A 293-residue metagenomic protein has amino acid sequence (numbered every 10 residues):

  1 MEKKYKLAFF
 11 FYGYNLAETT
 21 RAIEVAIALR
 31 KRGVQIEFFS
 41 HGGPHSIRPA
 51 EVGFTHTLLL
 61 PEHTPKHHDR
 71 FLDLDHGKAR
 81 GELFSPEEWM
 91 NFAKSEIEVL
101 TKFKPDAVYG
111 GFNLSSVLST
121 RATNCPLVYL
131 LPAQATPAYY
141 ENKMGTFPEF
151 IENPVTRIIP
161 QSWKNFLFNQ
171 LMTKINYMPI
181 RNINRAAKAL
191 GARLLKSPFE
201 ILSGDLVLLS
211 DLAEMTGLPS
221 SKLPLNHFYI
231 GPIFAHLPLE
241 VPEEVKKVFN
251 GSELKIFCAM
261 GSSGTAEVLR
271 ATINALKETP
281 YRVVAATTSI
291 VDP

Functional and structural regions predicted by a protein language model:
M1-I158, A271, R282-P293: Glycosyltransferase specificity loop/lid
F9, G110, L209-S210, C258: Redox-cofactor binding/interface segments in oxidoreductases and associated redox assembly factors
Y14, L83-W89, P105-A107, R185-A187 (+2 more regions): Short, flexible loop segments at the rims of nucleotide/cofactor-binding pockets, characterized by
A26, D211-P293: Donor-nucleotide binding loops and adjacent catalytic segments primarily of GT-B fold Leloir glycosyltransferases
A79-F84, L100, P179-N184, L254-S262: Short, basic, glycine/proline-bearing loop/turn elements
T101, F199-L202, F249: Solvent-exposed alpha-helices and their adjacent loops that cap or buttress functional pockets in soluble metabolic
D106-A107, L206, K255: Short, Asp-centered acidic motifs that coordinate Mg2+ and/or phosphate in catalytic or ligand-binding sites
V128-G217, P224-L225: Active-site-proximal region of nucleotide-activated glycan assembly enzymes, centered on histidine/acidic-rich loops
